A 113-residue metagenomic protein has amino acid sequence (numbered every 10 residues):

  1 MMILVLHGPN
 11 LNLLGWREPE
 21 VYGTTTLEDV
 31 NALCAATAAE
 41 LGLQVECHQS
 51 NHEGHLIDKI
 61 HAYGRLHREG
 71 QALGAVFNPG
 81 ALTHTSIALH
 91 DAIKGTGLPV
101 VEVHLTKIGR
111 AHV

Functional and structural regions predicted by a protein language model:
M1-L4: Extreme N-terminal starter segment of soluble prokaryotic enzymes
P9-L11, G80-T83, T106-I108: Short glycine-rich anion-binding loops that position phosphate/pyrophosphate groups of nucleotides and phosphorylated
E20-A39: Short catalytic helix/loop segments, enriched in acidic residues and glycine and frequently bearing histidine
Q44-G54: Short beta->alpha junction loops
H55-K59: Short acidic active-site motifs
Y63-A75: Short acidic/histidine-rich motifs immediately flanking catalytic phosphotransfer sites in two-component signaling
H84-L98: Short Gly/Thr/Asp-enriched flexible loops that form oxyanion-binding sites at enzyme active sites
A111-V113: Conserved small/polar residues in nucleotide/adenosyl-binding loops
